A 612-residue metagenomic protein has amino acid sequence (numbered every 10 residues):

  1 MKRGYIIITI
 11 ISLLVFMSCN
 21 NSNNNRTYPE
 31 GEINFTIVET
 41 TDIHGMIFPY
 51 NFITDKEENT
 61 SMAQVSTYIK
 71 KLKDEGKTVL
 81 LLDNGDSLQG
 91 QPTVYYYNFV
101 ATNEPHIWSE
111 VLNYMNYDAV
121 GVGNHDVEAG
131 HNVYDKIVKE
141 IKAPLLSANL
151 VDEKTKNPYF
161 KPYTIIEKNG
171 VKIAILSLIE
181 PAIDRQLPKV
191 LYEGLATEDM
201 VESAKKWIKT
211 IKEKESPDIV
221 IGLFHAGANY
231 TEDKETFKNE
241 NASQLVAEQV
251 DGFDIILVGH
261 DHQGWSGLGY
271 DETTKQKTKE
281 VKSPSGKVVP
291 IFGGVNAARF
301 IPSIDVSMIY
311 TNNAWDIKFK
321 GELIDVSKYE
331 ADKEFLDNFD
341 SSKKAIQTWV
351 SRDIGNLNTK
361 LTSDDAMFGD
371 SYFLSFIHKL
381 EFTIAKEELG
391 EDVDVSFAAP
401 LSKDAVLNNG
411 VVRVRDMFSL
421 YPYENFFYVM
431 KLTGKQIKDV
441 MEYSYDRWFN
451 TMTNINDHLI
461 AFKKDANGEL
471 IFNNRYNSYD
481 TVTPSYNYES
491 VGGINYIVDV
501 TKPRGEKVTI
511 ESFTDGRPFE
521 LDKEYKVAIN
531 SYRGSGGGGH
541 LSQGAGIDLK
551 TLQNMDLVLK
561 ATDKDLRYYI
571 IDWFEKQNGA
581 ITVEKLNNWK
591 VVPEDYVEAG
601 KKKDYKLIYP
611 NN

Functional and structural regions predicted by a protein language model:
K2, L145-L146, D392: Short secondary-structure capping/junction motifs at helix and strand boundaries
K2-I10: Sec-dependent signal peptide recognition, specifically the positively charged N-region followed immediately by
I8, D135, D271, M452-N456 (+1 more regions): Residue-level detector of alpha-helical recognition elements and their boundaries
T9-S12, T582: Intrinsically disordered, low-complexity regions enriched in Ser/Pro/Gly/Gln/His and often acidic
V15-S18: C-terminal motif of bacterial Sec signal peptides marking the signal peptidase cleavage site
N20-I324, K328, F373, I377-L380 (+1 more regions): Acidic, metal/ion-coordinating pockets
R26-T36, G45-D55, N59-D74, Q186-V201 (+4 more regions): Catalytic centers of hydrolytic enzymes
